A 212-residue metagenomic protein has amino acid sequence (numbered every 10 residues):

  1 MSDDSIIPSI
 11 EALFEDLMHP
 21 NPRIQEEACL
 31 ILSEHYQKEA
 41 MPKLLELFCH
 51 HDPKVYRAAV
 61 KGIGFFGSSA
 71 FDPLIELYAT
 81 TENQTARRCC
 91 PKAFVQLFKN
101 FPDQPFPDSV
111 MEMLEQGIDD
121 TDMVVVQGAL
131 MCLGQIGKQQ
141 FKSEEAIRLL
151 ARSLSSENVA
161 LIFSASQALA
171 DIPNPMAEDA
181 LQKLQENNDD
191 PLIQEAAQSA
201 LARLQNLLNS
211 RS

Functional and structural regions predicted by a protein language model:
M1-I6, R23-Q37, E46, Y56-S68 (+5 more regions): Structural detector for internal amphipathic alpha-helices that build alpha-solenoid repeat scaffolds
D3-D16, Q37-F48, S68-T80, N100-G117 (+3 more regions): Amphipathic alpha-helical scaffolding segments comprising HEAT/armadillo-like alpha-solenoid repeats
E15-R23, F48-K54, A79-T85, I118-V124 (+2 more regions): Short coil turns that connect the paired helices of HEAT/ARM alpha-solenoid repeats
V110-C132: Short, structured interface segments that constitute the first stable element of a domain
